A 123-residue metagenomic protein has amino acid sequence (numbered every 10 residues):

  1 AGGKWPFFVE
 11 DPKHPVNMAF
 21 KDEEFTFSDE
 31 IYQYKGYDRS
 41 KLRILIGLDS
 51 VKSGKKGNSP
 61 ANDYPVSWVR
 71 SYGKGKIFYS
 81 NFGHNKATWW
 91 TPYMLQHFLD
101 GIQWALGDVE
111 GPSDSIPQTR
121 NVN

Functional and structural regions predicted by a protein language model:
G2-G73: Catalytic beta-strand/loop cores that center a nucleophilic Ser/Cys/Thr and support acyl-enzyme chemistry
V51-N123: Extracellular ligand-binding/catalytic regions of CAZymes and related secreted enzymes and adhesion modules
